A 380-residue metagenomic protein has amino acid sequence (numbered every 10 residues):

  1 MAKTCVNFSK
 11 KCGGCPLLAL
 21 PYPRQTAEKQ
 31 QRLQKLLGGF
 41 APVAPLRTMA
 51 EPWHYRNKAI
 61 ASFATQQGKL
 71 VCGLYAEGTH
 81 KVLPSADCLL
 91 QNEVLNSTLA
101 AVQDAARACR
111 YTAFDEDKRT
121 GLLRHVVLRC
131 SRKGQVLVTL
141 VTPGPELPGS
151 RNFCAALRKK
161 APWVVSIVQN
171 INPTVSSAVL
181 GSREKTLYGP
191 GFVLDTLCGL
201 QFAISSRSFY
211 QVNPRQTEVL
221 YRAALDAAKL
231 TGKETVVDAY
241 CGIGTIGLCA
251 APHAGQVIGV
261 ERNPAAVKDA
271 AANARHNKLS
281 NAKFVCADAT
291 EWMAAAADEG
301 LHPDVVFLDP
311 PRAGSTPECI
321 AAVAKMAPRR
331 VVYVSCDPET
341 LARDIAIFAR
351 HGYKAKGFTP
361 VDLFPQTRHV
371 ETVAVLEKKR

Functional and structural regions predicted by a protein language model:
M1-C5: Short, intrinsically disordered, charge-biased short linear motifs at domain edges
V6, G78-K81, K379-R380: Flexible, glycine-/basic-rich loop-and-beta segments that form/coincide with the SAM-dependent methyltransferase
G13-E116, L128-K133, E146-L147: Extended interfacial segments that mediate partner engagement and assembly in macromolecular machines
P45, K58, H125, S166 (+1 more regions): Extracellular/lumenal ectodomain signal focusing on beta-strand-rich modules and carbohydrate-recognition contexts
N57, V136, K233-E234: Nucleotide donor/acceptor-binding cores
A64, L128, G134-P143, Q201-S205 (+1 more regions): Short, aliphatic-rich beta-strand segments
G73-A76, V141, A270: Short, acidic/hydrophobic/Gly-rich beta-strand patch recurrent on exposed beta strands that often constitutes part
G149-R380: Rossmann-like S-adenosyl-L-methionine
